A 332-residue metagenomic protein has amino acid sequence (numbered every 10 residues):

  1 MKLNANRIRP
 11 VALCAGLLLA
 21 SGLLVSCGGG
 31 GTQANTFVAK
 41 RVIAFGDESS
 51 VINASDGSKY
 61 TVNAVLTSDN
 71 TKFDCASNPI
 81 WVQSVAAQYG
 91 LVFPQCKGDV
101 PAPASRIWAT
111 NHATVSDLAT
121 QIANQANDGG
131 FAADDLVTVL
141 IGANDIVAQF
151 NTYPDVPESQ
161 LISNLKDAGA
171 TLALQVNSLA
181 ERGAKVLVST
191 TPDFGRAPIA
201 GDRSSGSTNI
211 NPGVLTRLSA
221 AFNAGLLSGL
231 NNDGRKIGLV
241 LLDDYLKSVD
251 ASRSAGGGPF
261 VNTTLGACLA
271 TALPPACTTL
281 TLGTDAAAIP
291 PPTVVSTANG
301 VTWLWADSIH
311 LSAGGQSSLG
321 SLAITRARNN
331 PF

Functional and structural regions predicted by a protein language model:
M1-L3, S84-V85: Short intrinsically disordered, low-complexity coil segments enriched in acidic
K2-C14: Bacterial N-terminal signal peptides that target proteins for export
L18-L19: Core hydrophobic alpha-helical transmembrane segments of single-pass membrane proteins
G22-S26: C-terminal motif of bacterial Sec signal peptides marking the signal peptidase cleavage site
C27-F332: Conserved active-site regions of diverse hydrolases
